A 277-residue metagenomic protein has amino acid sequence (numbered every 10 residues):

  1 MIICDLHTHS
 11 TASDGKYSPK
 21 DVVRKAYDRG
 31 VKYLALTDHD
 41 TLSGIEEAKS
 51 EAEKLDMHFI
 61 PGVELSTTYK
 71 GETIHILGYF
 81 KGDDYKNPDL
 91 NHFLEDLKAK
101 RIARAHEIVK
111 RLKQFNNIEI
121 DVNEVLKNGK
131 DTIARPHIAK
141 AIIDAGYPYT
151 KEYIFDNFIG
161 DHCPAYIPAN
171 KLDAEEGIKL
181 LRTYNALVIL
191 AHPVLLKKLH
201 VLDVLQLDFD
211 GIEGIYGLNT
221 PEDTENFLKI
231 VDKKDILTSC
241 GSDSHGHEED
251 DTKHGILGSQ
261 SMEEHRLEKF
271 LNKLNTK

Functional and structural regions predicted by a protein language model:
M1-E72, N157-Y166, G177-T183, L187-L190 (+3 more regions): An N-terminally biased module of ancient metal coordination in phosphate/nucleic-acid-related enzymes
E53-L199, S261-L274: Extended substrate/RNA-proximal surfaces in nucleic-acid metabolism proteins
N87, E248-D251: Short acidic/His/Gly/Ser-rich catalytic and metal-binding motifs that mark active-site loops of diverse hydrolases
H254-G258: Surface-exposed, glycine-biased beta-strand/turn segments
K277: Acidic, His/Gly-rich catalytic cores of divalent-metal-dependent hydrolytic chemistry
